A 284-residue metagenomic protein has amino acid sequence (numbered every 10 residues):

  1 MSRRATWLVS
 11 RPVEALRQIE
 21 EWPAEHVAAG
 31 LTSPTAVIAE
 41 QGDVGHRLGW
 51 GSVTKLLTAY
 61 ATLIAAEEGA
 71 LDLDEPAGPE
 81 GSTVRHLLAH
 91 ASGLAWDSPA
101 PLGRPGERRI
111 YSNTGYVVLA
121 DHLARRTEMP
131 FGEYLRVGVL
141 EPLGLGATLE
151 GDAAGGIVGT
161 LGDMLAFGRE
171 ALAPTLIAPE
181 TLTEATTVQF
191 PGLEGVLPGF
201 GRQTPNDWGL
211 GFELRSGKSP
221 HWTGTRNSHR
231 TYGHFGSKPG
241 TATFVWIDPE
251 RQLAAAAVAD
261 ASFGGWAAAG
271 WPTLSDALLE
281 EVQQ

Functional and structural regions predicted by a protein language model:
S2-G49, T54, E107-R108, A124-M129 (+2 more regions): Catalytic loop of the DD-peptidase/beta-lactamase superfamily, centered on the K-T-G motif and neighboring
L8-V9, Y60, A95: Intrinsically disordered, low-complexity segments enriched in polar/charged small residues
E25, L31, R85, P101-L102: N-terminal core-entry segment
G49-V53, L57, A65-P101, Y111 (+3 more regions): Active-site helix/loop module of the DD-peptidase/beta-lactamase fold, centered on the serine-lysine SxxK catalytic
L57-Y60, T114-A120, G162-A166: Well-ordered alpha-helical segments within folded domains of soluble proteins
L94-A95, Y116, A261-F263: Solvent-exposed loop/turn segments at secondary-structure junctions within structured extracellular/periplasmic domains
